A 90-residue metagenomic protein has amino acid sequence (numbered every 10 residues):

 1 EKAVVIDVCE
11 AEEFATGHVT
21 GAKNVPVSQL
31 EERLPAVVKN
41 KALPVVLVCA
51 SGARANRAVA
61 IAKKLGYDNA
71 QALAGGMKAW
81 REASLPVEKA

Functional and structural regions predicted by a protein language model:
E1-V4, A11-P44, A50-A90: Rhodanese-like catalytic fold shared by cysteine-dependent sulfurtransferases and DSP/PTP-type phosphatases
